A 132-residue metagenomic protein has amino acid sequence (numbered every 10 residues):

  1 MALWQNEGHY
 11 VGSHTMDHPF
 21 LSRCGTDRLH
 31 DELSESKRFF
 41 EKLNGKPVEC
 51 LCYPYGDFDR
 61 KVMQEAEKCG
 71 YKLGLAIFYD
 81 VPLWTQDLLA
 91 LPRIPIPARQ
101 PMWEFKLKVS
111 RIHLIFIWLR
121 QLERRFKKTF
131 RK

Functional and structural regions predicted by a protein language model:
M1-G12, E67: Acidic (Asp/Glu)-rich catalytic clusters
N6, P19, R23-K132: C-terminal active-site subregion of NodB/CE4 polysaccharide deacetylases
H14, H18: Histidine-centered divalent metal-coordination motifs
